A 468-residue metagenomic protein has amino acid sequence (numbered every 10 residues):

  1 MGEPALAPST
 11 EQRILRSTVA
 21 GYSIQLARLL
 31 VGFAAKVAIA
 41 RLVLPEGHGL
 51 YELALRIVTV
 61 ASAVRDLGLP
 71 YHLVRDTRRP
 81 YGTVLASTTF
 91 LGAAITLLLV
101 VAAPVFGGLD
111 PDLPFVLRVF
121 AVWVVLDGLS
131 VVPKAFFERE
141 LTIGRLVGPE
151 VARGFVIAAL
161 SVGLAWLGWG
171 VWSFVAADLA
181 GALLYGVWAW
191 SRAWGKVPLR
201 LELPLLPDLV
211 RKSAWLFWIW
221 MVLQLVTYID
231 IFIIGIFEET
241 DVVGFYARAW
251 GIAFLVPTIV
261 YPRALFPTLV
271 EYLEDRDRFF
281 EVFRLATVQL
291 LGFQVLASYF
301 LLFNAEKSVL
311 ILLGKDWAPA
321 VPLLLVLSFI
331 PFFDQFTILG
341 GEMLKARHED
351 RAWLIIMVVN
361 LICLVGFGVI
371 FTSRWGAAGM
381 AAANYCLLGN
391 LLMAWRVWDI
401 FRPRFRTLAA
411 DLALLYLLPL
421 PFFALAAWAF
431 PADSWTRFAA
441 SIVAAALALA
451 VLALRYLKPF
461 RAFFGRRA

Functional and structural regions predicted by a protein language model:
M1-A7, L425-A468: Membrane-proximal transmembrane or re-entrant/amphipathic helices at the cytosolic face
G2-I14, G144, G148, V171 (+5 more regions): Interhelical loop/hinge segments that connect adjacent transmembrane helices in multipass membrane
T10-L67, T96, V100, P104 (+7 more regions): Signature of the first transmembrane helix
S17-G32, R153, F174-Y185, A189 (+4 more regions): Transmembrane helical elements of multi-pass membrane transporters/channels
S62-Y81, E138-R139, A249, A253-Q294 (+1 more regions): Helix-loop junctions and terminal segments of transmembrane helices in multi-pass membrane transport/translocation
Y71-P80, L126-E150, W172, A193 (+3 more regions): Membrane-interface junctions at transmembrane-helix termini in multi-pass inner-membrane proteins
A86-V119, A159, G163, Y261 (+4 more regions): Alpha-helical transmembrane segments of multi-pass membrane transport and lipid-handling proteins
F115-A121, V147-G195, R211-K212, I219 (+5 more regions): Hydrophobic alpha-helical transmembrane segments
